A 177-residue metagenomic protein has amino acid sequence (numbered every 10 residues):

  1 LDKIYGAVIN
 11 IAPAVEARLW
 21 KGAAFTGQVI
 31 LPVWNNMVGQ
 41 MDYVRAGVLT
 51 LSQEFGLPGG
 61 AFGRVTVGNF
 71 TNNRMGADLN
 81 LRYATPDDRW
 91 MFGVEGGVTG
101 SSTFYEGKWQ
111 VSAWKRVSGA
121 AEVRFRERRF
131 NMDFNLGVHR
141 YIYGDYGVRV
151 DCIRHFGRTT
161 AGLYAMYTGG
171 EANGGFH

Functional and structural regions predicted by a protein language model:
L1-D2, F25-N35, P58-F70, M91-T99 (+3 more regions): Transmembrane beta-strand segments that form the barrel wall of outer-membrane beta-barrel proteins
L1-T50, S112: Outer-membrane beta-barrel initiation region
I9-W20, V44-L57, G76-G96, V117-E127 (+2 more regions): Feature captures outer-membrane beta-barrel proteins of Gram-negative bacteria and organelles
T26, N36-G39, R74-G76, S101-Y105 (+2 more regions): Outer-membrane beta-barrel proteins
N69-N73, K115: Short, well-structured alpha-helical patches and their helix-loop capping segments that border functional surfaces
K108-W109: Short helix-loop boundary/capping segments
S112-A113, Y141-D145: Short amphipathic alpha-helix initiation/capping segments at coil-to-helix junctions
